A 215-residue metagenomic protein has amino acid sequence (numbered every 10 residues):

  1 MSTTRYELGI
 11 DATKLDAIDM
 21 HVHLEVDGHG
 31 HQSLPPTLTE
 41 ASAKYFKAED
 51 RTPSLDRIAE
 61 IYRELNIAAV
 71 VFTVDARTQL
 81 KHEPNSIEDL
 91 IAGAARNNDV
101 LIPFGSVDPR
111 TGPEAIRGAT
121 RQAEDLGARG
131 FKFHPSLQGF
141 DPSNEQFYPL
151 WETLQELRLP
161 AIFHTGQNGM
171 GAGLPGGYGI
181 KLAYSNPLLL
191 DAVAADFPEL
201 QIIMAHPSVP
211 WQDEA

Functional and structural regions predicted by a protein language model:
M1-V74, Q79-H82: An N-terminally biased module of ancient metal coordination in phosphate/nucleic-acid-related enzymes
A12, R57-N66, S86-V100, R117-G127 (+3 more regions): Acidic (Asp/Glu)-rich catalytic clusters
I18-V22, A69-F72, I102-G105, R129-F133 (+2 more regions): Hydrophobic faces of well-ordered beta-strands that scaffold small-molecule active sites in alpha/beta enzyme cores
E25-G28, A76-Q79, P109-E114, Q138 (+2 more regions): Active-site environment of divalent metal-dependent phosphoester hydrolases
G28-L34, E83-P84, I116-R117, G173-G176 (+1 more regions): Short aromatic-enriched loop/helix-cap "lid" or pocket-rim segments at secondary-structure transitions that line
A43-A48, S106, H134-D141, G179-I180: The substrate-binding groove and active-site-proximal loops of carbohydrate-active enzymes, especially glycoside
I87, G112-A115, F140-P149: Active-site-adjacent beta->alpha loops and helix N-cap segments on the catalytic face of soluble alpha/beta enzymes
R129-G130, S143-A215: Catalytic pocket-lining loop regions of alpha/beta-barrel enzymes, especially the amidohydrolase/enolase/GH5 lineages
